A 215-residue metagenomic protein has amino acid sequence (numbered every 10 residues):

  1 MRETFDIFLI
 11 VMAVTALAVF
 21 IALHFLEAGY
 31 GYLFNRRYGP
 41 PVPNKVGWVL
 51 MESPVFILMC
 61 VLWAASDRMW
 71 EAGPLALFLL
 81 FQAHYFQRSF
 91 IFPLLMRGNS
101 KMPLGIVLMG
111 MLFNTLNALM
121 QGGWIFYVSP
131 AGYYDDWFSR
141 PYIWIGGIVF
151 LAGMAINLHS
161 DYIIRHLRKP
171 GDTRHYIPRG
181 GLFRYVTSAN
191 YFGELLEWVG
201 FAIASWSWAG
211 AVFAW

Functional and structural regions predicted by a protein language model:
M1-F113: Alpha-helical transmembrane segments in multi-pass membrane proteins
R2-I21, M59-W70, F113, G132-W215: Hydrophobic transmembrane alpha-helices
L94-G122, S129-Y134, D172-Y176, A211: Functional transmembrane or membrane-interface alpha-helices that line membrane-embedded catalytic, ligand-binding
M120-W124, N157-S160: C-terminal TM-helix exit segments that contain a strictly Trp-centered aromatic cap at the helix terminus
